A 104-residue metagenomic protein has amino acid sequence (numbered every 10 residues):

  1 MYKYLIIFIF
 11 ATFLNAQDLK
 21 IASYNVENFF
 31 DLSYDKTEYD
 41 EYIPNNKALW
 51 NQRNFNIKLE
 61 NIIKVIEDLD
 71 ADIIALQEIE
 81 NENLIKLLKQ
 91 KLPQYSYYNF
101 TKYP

Functional and structural regions predicted by a protein language model:
Y2-A16: Sec-dependent N-terminal signal peptides
A16-K91, Y95, F100-P104: N-terminal, active-site-proximal structural segment of metallo-dependent hydrolase catalytic domains
